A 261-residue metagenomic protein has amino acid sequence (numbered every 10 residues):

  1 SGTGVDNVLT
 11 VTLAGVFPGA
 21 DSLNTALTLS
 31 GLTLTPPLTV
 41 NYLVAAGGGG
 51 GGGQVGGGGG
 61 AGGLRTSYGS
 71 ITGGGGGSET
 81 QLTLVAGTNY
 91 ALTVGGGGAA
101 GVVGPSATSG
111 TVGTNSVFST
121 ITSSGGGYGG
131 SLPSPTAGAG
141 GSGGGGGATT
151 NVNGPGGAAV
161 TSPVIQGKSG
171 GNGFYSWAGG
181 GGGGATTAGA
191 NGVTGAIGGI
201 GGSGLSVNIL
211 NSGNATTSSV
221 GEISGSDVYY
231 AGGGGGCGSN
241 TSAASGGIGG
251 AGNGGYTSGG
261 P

Functional and structural regions predicted by a protein language model:
T3, V11, V16-N24, T39-P261: Low-complexity, glycine/proline-biased repetitive segments and flexible coils/loops
N7-L9, T25, S30-L32: The right-handed parallel beta-helix/beta-solenoid scaffold, focusing on the short coil/turn and N-cap positions
